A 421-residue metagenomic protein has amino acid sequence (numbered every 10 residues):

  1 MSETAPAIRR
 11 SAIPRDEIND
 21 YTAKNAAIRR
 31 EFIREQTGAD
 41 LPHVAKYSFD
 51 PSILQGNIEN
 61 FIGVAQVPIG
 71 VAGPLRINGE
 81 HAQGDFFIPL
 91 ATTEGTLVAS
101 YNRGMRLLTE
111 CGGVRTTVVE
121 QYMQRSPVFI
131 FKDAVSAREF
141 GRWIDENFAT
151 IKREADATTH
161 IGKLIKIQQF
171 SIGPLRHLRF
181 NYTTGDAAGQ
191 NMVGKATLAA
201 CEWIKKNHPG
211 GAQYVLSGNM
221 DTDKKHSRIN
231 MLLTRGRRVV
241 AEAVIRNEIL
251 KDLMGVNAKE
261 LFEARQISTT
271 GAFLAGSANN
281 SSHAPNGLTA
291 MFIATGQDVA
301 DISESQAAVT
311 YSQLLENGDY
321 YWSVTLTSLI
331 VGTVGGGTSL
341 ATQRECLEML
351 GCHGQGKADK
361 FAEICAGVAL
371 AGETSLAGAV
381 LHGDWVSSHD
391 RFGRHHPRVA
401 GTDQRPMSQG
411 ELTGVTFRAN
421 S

Functional and structural regions predicted by a protein language model:
M1-F87, S100-M105, V118-Y122, R391-S421: Acidic/polar, glycine-rich intrinsically disordered N-terminal extensions of enzymes
V44, A155-Q169, N207-N219, L261-A264 (+4 more regions): Flexible, glycine/charged-enriched surface loops at secondary-structure junctions
I58, A72, R76, P89 (+6 more regions): Short glycine-rich or small-residue beta-strand-to-loop segments that form or flank ligand, phosphate, metal/Fe-S
G63-V98, T184-V193, T270-Q297, V368-L381: Conserved phosphate/anionic-ligand binding catalytic regions in large, soluble enzymes, centered on
A65, G70-G173, L178: Small-residue-rich
F87-V114, F148-A157, M291-L347: Long, charge-patterned amphipathic alpha-helical coiled-coil/hairpin "stalk" segments used as oligomerization
D186-S339: Glycine-rich anion/phosphate-binding loop at the beta-strand->alpha-helix junction
Y321-S421: Internal helix-turn-beta structural module
